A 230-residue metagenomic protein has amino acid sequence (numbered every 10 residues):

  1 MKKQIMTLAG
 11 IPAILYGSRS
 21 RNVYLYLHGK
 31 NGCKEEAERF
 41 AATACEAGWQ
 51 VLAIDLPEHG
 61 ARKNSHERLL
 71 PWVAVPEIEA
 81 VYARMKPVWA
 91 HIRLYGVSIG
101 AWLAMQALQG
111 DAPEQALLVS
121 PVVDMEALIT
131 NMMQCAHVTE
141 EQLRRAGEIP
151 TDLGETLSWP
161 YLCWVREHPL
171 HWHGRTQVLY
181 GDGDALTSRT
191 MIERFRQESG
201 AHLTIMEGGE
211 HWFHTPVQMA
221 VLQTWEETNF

Functional and structural regions predicted by a protein language model:
M1-R19: N-terminal cap/lid segment of alpha/beta-hydrolase-fold proteins
R21-G29: Short beta-strand element of the alpha/beta-hydrolase
K30-A42, T190: The serine-hydrolase catalytic nucleophile loop
A41-K63: Conserved alpha/beta-hydrolase
H59-V88: Catalytic nucleophile-loop/oxyanion-hole region of alpha/beta-hydrolase and closely related hydrolase-like folds
L94-G96, V119: Short beta-strand immediately N-terminal to the catalytic nucleophile in serine-hydrolase-like folds
G96-A104: Gly/Ala-rich beta-loop-alpha elbow adjacent to hydrolase catalytic centers
D111-R194, E198-I205, G209-F230: The alpha/beta-hydrolase serine catalytic core
